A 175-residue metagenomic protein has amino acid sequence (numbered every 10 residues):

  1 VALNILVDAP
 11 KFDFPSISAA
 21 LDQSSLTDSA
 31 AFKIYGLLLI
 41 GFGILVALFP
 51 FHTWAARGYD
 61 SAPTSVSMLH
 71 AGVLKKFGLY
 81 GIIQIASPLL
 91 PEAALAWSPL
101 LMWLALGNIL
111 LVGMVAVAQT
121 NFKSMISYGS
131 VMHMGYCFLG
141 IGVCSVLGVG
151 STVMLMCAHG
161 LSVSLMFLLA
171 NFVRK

Functional and structural regions predicted by a protein language model:
V1-K175: Hydrophobic transmembrane alpha-helices and their helix-loop junctions in integral membrane proteins
